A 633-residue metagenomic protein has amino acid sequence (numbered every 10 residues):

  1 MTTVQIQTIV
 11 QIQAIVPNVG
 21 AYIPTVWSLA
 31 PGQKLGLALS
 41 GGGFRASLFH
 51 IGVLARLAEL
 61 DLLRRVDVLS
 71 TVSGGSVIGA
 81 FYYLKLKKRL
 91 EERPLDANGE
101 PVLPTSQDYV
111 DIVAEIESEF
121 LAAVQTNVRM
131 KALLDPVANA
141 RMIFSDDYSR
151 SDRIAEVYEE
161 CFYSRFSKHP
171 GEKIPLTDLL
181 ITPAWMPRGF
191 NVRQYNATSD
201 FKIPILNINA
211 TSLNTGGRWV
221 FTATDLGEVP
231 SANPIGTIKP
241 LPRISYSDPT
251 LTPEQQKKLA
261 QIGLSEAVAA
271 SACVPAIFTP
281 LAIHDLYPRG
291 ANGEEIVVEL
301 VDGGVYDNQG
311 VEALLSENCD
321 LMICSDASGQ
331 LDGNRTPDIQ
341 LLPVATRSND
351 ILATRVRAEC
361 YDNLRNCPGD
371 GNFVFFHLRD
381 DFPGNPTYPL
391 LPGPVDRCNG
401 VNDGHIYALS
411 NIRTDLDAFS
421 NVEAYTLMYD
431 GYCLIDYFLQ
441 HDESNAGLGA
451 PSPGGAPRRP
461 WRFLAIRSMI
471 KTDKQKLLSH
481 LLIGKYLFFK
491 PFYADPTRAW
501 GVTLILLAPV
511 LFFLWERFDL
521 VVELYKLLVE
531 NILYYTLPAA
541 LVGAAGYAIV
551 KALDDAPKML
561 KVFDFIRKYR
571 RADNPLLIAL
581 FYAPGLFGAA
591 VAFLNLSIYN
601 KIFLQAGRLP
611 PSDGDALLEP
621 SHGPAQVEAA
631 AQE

Functional and structural regions predicted by a protein language model:
M1-E633: Catalytic domains of lipid- and phosphate-ester/thioester hydrolases
